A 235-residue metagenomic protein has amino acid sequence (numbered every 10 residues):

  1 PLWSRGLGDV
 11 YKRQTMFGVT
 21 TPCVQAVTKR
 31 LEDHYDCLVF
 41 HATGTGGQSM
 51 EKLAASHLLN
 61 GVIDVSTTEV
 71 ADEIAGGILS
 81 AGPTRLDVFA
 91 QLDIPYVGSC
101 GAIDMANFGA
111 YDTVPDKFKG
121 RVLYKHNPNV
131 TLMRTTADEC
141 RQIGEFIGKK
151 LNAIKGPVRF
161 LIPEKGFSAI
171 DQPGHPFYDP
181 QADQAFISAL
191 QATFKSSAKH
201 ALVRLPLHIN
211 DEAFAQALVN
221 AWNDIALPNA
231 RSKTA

Functional and structural regions predicted by a protein language model:
P1-L7, Y11: Single conserved hydrophobic/aromatic residue that forms the stacking wall/gate of nucleotide- or nucleobase-binding
K12-G44, Q48, K52-A55: Glycine-rich phosphate/diphosphate-binding loop of Rossmann-like nucleotide-binding domains
R13, G61-V65, V97, R159-L161: Structural motif
T15-C23, T43-T45, T67-V70, A102-M105 (+2 more regions): Gly/Ser/Thr-rich loops at beta-strand to alpha-helix junctions that form or flank small-molecule/cofactor-binding
C23-K29, S49-L53, E73-G77, F108-D112 (+1 more regions): Short acidic, glycine/serine/threonine-rich loops at helix termini
C37-F40, T45-P95: A conserved active-site cap/scaffold subdomain adjacent to cofactor or substrate pockets
S80-T84, V88-A235: C-terminal non-catalytic interaction/assembly regions of soluble proteins
